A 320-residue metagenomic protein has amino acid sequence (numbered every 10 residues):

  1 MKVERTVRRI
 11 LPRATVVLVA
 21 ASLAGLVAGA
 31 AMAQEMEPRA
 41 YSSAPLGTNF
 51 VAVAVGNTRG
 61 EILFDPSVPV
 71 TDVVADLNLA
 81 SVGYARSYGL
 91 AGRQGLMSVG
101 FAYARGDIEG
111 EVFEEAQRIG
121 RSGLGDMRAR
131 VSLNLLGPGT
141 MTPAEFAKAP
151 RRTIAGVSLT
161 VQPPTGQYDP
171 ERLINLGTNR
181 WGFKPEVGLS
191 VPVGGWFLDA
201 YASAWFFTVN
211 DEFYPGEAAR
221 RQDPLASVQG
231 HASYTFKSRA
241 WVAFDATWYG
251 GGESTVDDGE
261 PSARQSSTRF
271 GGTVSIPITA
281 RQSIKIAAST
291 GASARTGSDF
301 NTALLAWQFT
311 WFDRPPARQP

Functional and structural regions predicted by a protein language model:
G29-A52, G137-T153, F312-P320: Outer-membrane beta-barrel biogenesis signature
G47, V74-A80, S122-A129, T153 (+4 more regions): Residues that define the transmembrane beta-barrel architecture of outer-membrane proteins
N49, E61-I62, G92-G95, P138-G139 (+4 more regions): Repeated loop/turn-to-beta-strand initiation elements of outer-membrane beta-barrel proteins
V51-R59, M97-R105, V157-P163, A200-F206 (+4 more regions): Transmembrane beta-barrel strands of outer-membrane/channel proteins
V53-V55, V82-R86, A129-L135, L159 (+6 more regions): Residues on the lipid-exposed face of transmembrane beta-strands in outer-membrane beta-barrel proteins
T58-L79, Q117, P170-G177: Surface-exposed strand-loop-strand hairpins of Gram-negative outer-membrane beta-barrel proteins
R105-R221, S262-A263: Outer-membrane pore/translocation modules
D107, E212, E217-P320: Outer membrane beta-barrel transmembrane domains
